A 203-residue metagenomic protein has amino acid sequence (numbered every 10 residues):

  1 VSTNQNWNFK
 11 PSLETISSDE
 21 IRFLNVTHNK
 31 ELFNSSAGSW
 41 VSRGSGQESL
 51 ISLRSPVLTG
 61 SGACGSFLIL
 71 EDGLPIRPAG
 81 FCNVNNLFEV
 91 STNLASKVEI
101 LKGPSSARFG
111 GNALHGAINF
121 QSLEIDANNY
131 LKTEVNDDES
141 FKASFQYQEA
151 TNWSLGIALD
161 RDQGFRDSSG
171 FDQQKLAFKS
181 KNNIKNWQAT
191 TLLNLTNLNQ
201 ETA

Functional and structural regions predicted by a protein language model:
V1-R22: Short, acidic, small-residue-rich periplasmic hinge/interaction motif at the N-terminus of Gram-negative outer-membrane
L13, K30-L74: Extracytoplasmic beta-strand/coil segments of soluble accessory domains associated with Gram-negative outer-membrane
I21, F33, V98-I100, I118: Non-catalytic regulatory/gating segments with a bias toward low-complexity or hydrophobic composition
L24, E48, N85, A113-H115 (+2 more regions): Transmembrane beta-barrel architecture of outer-membrane proteins
W40-L50, C82, G110-A113, S169-D172: Short, glycine-/polar-rich solvent-exposed loops and beta-turns at beta-strand/coil boundaries
S66, K102-A107, G116-Q148, I157 (+1 more regions): Short strand-turn segments of transmembrane beta-barrel domains in outer membranes, especially the first one or two
L74-K102, F120-Q121: Short acidic/polar hinge/loop motifs at secondary-structure boundaries that mediate gating or recognition
V135-R161, R166-E201: Transmembrane beta-barrel wall of Gram-negative outer-membrane proteins
